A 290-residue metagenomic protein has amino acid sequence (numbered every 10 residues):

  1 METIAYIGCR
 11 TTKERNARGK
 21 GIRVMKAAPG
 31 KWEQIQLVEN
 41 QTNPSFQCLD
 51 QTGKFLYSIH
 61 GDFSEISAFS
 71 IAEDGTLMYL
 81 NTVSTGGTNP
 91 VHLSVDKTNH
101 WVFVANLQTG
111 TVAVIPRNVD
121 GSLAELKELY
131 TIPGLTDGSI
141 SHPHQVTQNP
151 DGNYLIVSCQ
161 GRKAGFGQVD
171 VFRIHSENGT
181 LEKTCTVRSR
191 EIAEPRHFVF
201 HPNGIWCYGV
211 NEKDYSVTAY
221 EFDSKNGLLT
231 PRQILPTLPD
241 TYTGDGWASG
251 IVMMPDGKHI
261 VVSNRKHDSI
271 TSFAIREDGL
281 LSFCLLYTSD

Functional and structural regions predicted by a protein language model:
M1, Q51-T52, K97-T98, P150-D151 (+2 more regions): Residue-level detector of Asp-centered blade-edge/turn motifs that repeat once per structural unit in beta-propeller
R10, G61, L107, R117 (+4 more regions): Short loop/turn segments immediately following the C-termini of beta-strands
R18, N43, N89, H142 (+2 more regions): Beta-rich catalytic cores
K26-G30, S70-G75, I115-L123, R173-G179 (+2 more regions): Short loop/turn segments immediately following beta-strands, especially the blade-tip and inter-blade linker loops
Y79-Q145: Asp-box/WD-like beta-propeller blade repeats and closely related beta-sheet repeat scaffolds
Y287-D290: Conserved small/polar residues in nucleotide/adenosyl-binding loops
